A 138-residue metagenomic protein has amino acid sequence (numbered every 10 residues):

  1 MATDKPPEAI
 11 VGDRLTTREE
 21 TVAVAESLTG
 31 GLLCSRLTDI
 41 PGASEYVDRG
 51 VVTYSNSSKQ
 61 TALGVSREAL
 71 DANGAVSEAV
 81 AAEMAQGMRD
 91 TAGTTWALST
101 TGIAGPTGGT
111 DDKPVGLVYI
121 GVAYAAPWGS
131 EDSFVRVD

Functional and structural regions predicted by a protein language model:
M1-D138: Short alpha-helical segments enriched in small residues
